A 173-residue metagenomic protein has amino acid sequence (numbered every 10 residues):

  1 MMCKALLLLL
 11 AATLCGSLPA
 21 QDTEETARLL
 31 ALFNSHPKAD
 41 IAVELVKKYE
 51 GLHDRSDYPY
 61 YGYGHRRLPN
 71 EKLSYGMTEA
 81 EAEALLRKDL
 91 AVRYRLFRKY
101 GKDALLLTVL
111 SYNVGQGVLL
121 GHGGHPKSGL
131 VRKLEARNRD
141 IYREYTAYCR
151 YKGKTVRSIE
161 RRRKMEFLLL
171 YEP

Functional and structural regions predicted by a protein language model:
M1-C3, S17: Universal eukaryotic N-terminal targeting presequences
A5-L14: Sec-dependent N-terminal signal peptides
A12, D22-E25, L107: Intrinsically disordered/low-complexity terminal segments and short unstructured peptides
L18-H53, H65-K72, G76-Y94, V118-P173: Long, amphipathic alpha-helical surface segments
D54-Y58, L96-L106, E144: Surface-exposed patches in mature extracellular/periplasmic domains of secreted proteins
Y58-Y61, H65: Early exported N-terminus immediately downstream of N-terminal targeting peptides
A91-Y94, R98, Y112: Generic short alpha-helical segment signal, independent of protein family or function, capturing local helix propensity
A104-V118: Short N-proximal segments of mature Sec-exported proteins
